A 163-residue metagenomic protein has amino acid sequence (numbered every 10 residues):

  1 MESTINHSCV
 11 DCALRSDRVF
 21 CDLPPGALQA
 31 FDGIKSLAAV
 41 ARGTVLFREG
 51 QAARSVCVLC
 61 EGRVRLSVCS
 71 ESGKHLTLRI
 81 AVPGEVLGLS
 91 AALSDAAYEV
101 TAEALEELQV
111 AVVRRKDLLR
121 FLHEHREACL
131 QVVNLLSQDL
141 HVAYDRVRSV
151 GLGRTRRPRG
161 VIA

Functional and structural regions predicted by a protein language model:
M1-A163: Cytosolic regulatory regions built on CNB/CRP/Popeye-like sensor folds
